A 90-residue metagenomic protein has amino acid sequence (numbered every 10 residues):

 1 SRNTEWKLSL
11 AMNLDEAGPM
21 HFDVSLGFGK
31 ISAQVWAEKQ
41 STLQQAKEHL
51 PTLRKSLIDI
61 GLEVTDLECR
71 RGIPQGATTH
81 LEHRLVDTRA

Functional and structural regions predicted by a protein language model:
S1-A90: Intrinsically disordered, low-complexity terminal tails
